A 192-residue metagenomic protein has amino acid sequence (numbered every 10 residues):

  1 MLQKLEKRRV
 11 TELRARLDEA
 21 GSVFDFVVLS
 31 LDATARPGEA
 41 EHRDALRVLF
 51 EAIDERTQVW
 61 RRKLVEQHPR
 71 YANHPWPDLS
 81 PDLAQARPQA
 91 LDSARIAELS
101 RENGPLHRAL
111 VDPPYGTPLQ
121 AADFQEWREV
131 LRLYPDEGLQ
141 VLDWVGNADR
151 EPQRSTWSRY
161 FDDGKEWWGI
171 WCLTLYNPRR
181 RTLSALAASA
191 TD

Functional and structural regions predicted by a protein language model:
L2-D136, Q140, V145-N147: Extended, low-hydrophobicity segments enriched in charged/polar residues
Q125-D192: Acidic, proline/glycine-rich low-complexity IDRs
